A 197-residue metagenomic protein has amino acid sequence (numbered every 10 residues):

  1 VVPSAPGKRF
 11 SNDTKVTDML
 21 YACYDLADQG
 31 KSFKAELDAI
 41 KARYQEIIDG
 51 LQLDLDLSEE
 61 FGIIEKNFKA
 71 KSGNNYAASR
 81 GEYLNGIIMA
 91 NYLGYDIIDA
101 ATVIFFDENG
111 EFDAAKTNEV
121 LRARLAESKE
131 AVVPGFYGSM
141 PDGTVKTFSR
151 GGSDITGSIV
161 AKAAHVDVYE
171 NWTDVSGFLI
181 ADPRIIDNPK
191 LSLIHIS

Functional and structural regions predicted by a protein language model:
V1-S197: Nucleotide/pyrophosphate-binding catalytic subdomain
